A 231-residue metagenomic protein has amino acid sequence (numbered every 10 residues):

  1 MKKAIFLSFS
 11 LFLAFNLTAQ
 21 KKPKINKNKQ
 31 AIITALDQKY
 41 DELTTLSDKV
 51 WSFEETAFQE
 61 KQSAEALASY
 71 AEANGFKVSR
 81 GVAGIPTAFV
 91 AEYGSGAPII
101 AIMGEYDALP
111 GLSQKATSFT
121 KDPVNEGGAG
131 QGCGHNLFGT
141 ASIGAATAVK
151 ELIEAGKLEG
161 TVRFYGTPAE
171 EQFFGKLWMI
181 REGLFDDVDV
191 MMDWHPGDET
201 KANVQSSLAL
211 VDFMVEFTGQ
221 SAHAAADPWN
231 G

Functional and structural regions predicted by a protein language model:
M1-P23: Bacterial Sec-dependent N-terminal signal peptides
K3-A4, D48, N136, L177: Hydrophobic alpha-helical segments, especially transmembrane helices and their immediate juxtamembrane helical caps
F6, L109-G111, F138-T140, E199 (+1 more regions): General alpha-helical segment detector with a strong preference for membrane-spanning helices and helix-boundary regions
L11, D107, A169: Short, glycine/serine-rich, charged loops/turns that create anion-binding and catalytic segments at active sites
L13, S52, E72, I180-R181: Short polybasic/polar patches that bind polyanions
N16-T18, S47, K176: A generic alpha-helix preference that emphasizes hydrophobic side chains
K21-Q131, T140-G160: Acidic/His- and Gly-rich active-site-bordering loop/insert found across diverse amide/peptide-bond hydrolases
T120-G130, N136-L137, I153-G231: Histidine/acidic-residue-rich, glycine-tolerant segments that coordinate divalent metal ions
